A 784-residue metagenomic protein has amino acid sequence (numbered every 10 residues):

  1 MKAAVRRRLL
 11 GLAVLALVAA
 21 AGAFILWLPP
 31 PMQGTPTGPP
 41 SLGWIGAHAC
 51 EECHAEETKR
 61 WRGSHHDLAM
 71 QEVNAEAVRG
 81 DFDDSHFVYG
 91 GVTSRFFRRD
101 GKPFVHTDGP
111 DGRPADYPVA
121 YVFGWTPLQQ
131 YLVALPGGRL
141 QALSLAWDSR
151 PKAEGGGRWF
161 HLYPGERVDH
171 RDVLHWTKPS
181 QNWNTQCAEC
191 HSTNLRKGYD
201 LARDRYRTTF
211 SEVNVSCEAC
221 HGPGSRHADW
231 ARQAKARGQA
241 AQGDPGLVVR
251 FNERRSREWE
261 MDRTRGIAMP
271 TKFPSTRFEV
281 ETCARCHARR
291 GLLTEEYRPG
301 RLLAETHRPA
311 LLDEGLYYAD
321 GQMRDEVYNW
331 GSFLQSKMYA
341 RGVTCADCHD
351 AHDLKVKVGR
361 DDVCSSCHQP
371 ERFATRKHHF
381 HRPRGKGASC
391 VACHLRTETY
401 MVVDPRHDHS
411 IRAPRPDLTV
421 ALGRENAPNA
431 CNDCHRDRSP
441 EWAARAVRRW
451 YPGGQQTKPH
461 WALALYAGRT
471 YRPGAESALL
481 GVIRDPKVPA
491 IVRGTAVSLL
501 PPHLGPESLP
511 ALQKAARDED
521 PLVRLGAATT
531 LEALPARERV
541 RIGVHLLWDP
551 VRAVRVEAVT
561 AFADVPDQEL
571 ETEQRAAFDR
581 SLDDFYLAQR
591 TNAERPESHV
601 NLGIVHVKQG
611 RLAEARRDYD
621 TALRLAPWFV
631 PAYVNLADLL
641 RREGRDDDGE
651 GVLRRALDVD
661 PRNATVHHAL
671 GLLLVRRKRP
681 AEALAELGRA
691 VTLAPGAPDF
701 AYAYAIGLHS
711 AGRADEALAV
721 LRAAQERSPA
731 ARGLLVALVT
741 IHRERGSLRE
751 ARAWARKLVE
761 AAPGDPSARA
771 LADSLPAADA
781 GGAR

Functional and structural regions predicted by a protein language model:
H48, E56-G124, Q130-P136, S144 (+4 more regions): Primarily the internal scaffold of c-type cytochrome electron-transfer domains, especially repeated/multiheme c-type
P473-I483, G505-R517, P535-L546, E569-Y586 (+1 more regions): Amphipathic alpha-helical scaffolding segments comprising HEAT/armadillo-like alpha-solenoid repeats
A490, P521, R552, P596-E597 (+5 more regions): Helix-start (N-cap) detector for alpha-helical repeat units in TPR-like alpha-solenoids, especially tetratricopeptide
H503, D518, L534, D549 (+6 more regions): Structural marker of alpha-solenoid helical repeat scaffolds
P506-E507, E538, Q574-Y586, Q609-T621 (+4 more regions): Structural signature of tandem alpha-helical TPR/SEL1-like repeats, specifically the intra-repeat loop/turn
